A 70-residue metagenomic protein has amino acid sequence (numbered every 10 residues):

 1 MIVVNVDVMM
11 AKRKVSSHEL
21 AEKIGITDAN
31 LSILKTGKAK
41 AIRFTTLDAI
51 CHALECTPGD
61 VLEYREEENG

Functional and structural regions predicted by a protein language model:
M1-V15: A short, Lys/Arg-rich alpha-helix, primarily the initiator
D7, H18, D48: Residues within the helices of the helix-turn-helix
V8, I33, K40, H52 (+1 more regions): Short, charged recognition helix plus adjacent turn of helix-turn-helix-like nucleic-acid-binding domains
M10, A21, C51: The alpha-helix within a helix-turn-helix
V15-I33: Short alpha-helical DNA-recognition segment
K38-A49: Short, basic-rich loop-to-helix N-cap that marks the start of a DNA-contacting helix
